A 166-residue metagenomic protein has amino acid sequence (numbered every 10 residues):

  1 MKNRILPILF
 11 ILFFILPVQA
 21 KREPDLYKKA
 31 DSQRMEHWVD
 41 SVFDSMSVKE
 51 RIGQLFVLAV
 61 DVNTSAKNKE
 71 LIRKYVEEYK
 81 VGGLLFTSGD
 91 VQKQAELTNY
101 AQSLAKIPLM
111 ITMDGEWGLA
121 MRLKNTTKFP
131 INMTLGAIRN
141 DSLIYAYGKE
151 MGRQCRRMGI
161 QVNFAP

Functional and structural regions predicted by a protein language model:
M1-P24: Bacterial Sec-dependent N-terminal signal peptides
R4-I5, M46-V48, L71-E77: Short, flexible, solvent-exposed loop/turn segments with mixed acidic/basic and small polar residues
L12-F14, L55, K124: Alpha-helical transmembrane segments and their juxtamembrane interfaces
F14, R51, L104-A105: Short, structurally constrained coil/turn elements that cap an alpha-helix or connect an alpha-helix to the following
Q19-M35: N-terminal targeting or signal-anchor segments and their processing/structural boundaries
D31-T64: Mature N-terminal segment immediately following signal peptide/propeptide cleavage in secreted/periplasmic
D61-K69, R73-P166: Enzymes and membrane/adaptor proteins characterized by extended Gly/Ser/Thr/Asp/Glu-rich, aromatic-dotted
